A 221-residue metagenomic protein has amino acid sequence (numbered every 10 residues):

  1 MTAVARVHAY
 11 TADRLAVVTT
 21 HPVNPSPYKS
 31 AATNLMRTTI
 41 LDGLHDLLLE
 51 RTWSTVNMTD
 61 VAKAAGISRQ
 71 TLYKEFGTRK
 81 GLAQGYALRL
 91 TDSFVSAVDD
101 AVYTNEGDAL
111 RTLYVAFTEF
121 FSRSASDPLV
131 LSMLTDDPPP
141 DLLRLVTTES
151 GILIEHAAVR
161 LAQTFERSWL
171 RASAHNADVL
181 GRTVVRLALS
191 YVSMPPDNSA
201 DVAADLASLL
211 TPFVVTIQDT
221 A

Functional and structural regions predicted by a protein language model:
M1-A64, G81-Q84: Basic, helix-initiating cap at the start of DNA-binding domains
I40-L48, L90, F94, V98 (+1 more regions): Short hydrophobic clusters on alpha-helical segments that form packing/core surfaces in small helical domains
L48, N57-M58, R69, R79 (+4 more regions): Amphipathic alpha-helical segments enriched in hydrophobic/aromatic and basic residues that form the DNA-contacting
A65-F76: Short hydrophobic/aromatic patch on the recognition helix
G85, D99-S126, G181: Hydrophobic alpha-helical connector segments
V95, S132, D141-R171, H175-R182: Amphipathic alpha-helical packing segments from all-alpha helical-bundle domains
S122-S126, Q163, R167, R182-D201 (+1 more regions): Amphipathic C-terminal alpha-helical segment
